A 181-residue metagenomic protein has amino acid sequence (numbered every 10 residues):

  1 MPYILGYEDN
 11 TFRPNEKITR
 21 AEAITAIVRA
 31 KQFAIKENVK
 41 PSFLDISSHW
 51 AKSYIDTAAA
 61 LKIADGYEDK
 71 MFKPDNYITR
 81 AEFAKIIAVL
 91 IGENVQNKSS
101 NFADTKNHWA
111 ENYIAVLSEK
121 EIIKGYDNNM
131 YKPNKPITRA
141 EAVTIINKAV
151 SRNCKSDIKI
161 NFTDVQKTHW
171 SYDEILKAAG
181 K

Functional and structural regions predicted by a protein language model:
Y3-I24, V28-S53, A60-A81, V89-N112 (+2 more regions): Feature responds to low-complexity, polar/acidic, surface-exposed segments characteristic of secreted/exported proteins
